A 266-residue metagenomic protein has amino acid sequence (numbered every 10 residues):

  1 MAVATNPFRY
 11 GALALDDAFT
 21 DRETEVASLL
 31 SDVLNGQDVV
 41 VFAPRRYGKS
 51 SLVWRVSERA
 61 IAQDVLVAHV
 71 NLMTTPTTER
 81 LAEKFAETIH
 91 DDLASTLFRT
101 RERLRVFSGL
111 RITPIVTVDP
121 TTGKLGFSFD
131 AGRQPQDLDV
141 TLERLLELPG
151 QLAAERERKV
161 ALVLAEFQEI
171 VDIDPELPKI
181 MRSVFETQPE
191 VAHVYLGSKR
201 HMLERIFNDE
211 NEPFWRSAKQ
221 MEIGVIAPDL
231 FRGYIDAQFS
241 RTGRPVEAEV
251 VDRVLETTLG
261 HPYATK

Functional and structural regions predicted by a protein language model:
M1-V39, P44, R99, R244: A short, basic N-terminal segment
R22, S50, H261: Short, conserved phosphate/pyrophosphate- and ester-handling motifs at nucleotide-, phospho-/glycolipid
P44-V70: P-loop NTPase Walker A phosphate-binding motif
A62-K84: AAA+/P-loop NTPase substrate/partner-engagement loops
E79-R99, T113-K124: Conserved NTP-binding/hydrolysis module of P-loop NTPases
S128-R200, N208-E210: Conserved Walker B catalytic segment
R205-E256: Helix-loop-helix "sensor" segment of P-loop NTPases
T258-K266: The conserved phosphate-sensing helix
